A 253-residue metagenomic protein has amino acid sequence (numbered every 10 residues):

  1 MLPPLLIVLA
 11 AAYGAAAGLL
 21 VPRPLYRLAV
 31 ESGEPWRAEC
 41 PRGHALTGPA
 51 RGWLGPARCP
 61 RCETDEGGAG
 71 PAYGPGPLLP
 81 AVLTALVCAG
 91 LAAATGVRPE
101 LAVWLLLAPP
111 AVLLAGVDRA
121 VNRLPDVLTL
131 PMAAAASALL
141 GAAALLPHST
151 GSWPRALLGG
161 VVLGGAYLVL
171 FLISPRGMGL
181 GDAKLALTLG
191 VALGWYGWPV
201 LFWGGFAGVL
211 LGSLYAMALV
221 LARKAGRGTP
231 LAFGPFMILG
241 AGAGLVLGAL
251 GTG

Functional and structural regions predicted by a protein language model:
M1-G253: A membrane-topology feature that recognizes alpha-helical transmembrane segments and their immediate juxtamembrane
